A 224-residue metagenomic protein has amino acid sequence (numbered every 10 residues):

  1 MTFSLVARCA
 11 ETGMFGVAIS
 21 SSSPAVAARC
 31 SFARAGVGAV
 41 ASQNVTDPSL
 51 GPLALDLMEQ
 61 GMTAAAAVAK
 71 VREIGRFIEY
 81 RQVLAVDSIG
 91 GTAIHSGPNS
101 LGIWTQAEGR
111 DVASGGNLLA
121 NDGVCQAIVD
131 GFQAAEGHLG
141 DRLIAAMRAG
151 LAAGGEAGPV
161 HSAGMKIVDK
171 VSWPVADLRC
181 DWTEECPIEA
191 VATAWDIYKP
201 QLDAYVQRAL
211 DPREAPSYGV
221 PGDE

Functional and structural regions predicted by a protein language model:
M1-E224: N-terminal nucleophile
